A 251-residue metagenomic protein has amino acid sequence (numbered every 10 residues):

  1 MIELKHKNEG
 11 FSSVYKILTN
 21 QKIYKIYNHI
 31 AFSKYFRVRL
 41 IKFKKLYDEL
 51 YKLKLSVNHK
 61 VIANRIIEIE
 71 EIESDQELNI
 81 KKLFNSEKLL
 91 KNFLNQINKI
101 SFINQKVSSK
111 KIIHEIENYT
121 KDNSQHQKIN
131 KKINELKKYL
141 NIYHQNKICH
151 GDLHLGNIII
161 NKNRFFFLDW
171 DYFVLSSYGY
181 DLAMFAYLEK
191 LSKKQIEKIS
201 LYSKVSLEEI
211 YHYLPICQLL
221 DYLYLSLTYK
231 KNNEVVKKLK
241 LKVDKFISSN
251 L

Functional and structural regions predicted by a protein language model:
M1-T19: ATP-binding glycine-rich phosphate-binding loop
I2, K22-I23, I66-I67, R164-F165: Hydrophobic residues embedded in beta-strands of well-ordered beta-sheets
G10-F11, I23-I62, I67, L78-Q96: A conserved alpha-helical element in kinase catalytic cores
S13-I17, L136-Y180: Active-site acidic catalytic loop and adjacent metal/ATP-binding pocket of ATP-dependent phosphoryl transfer enzymes
K16-I17, I26, E68-E71, I159-I160: Conserved hydrophobic "DFG−1" position in protein kinase catalytic cores
H29, I66-L83, E117-N118, L219-N232: A glycine-centered beta->alpha junction motif in the catalytic cores of kinase/phosphotransferase enzymes
F102-G151, L239-K242, S249-N250: An alpha-helical support segment within catalytic cores of ATP-dependent transferases
G179-S206, P215-E234, K238-F246: Active-site activation/catalytic loop segments of kinase-like enzymes and analogous catalytic loops in related
